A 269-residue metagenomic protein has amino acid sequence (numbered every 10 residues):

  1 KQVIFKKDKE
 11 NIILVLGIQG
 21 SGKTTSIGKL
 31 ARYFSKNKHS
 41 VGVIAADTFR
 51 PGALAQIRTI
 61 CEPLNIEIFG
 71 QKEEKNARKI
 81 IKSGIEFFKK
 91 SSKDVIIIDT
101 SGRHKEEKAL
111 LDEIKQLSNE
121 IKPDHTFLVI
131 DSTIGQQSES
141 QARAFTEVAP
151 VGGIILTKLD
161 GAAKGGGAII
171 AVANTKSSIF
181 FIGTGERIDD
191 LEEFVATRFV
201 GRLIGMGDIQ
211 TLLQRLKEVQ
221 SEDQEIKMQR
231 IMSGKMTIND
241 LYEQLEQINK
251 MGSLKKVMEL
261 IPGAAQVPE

Functional and structural regions predicted by a protein language model:
K1-A46, A53-E74, I81-K89, D94-T100: Primarily NTPase-proximal linker/entry elements flanking Walker-type ATP/GTP-binding cores
V3, D124, V267-E269: Short acidic, glycine/proline-enriched loop segments that cap or flank alpha-helices
I12-I13, T24, G28, R78-K82 (+5 more regions): Alpha-helical membrane and juxtamembrane elements of multi-pass inner-membrane transport and channel proteins
I18, D47, D99, T126 (+3 more regions): Residue-level signature of catalytic and energy-coupling elements of molecular machines, predominantly ATP/GTP-dependent
S21, F49-P51, K75-A77, G102-E106 (+2 more regions): Short, small-residue-enriched loops and turns at beta-alpha junctions that line or gate enzyme active sites
K89, K93, K105, A109-S118 (+1 more regions): Conserved phosphate-handling catalytic cores of large alpha/beta enzymes
S233-E269: Terminal-proximal interaction/regulatory segments of ATP-powered molecular machines
